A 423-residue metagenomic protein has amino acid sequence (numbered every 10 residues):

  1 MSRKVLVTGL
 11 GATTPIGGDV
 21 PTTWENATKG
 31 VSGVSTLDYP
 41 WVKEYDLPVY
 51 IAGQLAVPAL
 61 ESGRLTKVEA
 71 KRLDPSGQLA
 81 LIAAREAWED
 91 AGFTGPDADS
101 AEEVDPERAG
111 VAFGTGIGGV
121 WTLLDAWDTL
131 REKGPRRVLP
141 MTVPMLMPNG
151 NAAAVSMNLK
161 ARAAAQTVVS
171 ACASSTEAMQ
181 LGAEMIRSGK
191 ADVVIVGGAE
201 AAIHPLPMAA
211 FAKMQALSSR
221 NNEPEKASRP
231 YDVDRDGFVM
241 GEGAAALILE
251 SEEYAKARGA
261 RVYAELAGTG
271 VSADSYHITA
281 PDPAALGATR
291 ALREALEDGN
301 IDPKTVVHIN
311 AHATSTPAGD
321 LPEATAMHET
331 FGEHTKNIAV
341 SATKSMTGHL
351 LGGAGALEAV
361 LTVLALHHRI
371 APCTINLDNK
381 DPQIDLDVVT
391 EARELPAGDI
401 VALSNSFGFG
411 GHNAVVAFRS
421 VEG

Functional and structural regions predicted by a protein language model:
M1-E69, A91, E253-E265, V360-T374 (+1 more regions): ACP-dependent fatty acid/polyketide chain-elongation machinery
M1-S2, T36-I82, W88, I117-L181 (+3 more regions): Conserved catalytic cysteine-centered active-site region of acyl-thioester-dependent Claisen-condensing enzymes
K4-T8, S35, N222-G299, V307-H308 (+1 more regions): Condensing-enzyme catalytic core mediating Claisen C-C bond formation in acyl metabolism
G9, A27, A84, V111 (+10 more regions): Conserved small-residue
E44-Q54, T122, A201-S228, G270-R290 (+3 more regions): Active-site-adjacent elements of ketosynthase-type condensing enzymes
L79-A91, N151, A178, E250-E252 (+4 more regions): Short, well-ordered amphipathic alpha-helical segments that serve as non-catalytic structural scaffolds within diverse
A87-D105, Y254-V262, A291-H308, T330-H334: Phosphate/pyrophosphate-binding loops at sites that engage ATP/ADP/AMP, CoA/4′-phosphopantetheine, polyphosphate
K133-L139, Q180, E184, V193 (+3 more regions): Glycine-/small-residue-rich "gating" segment that lines the acyl/pantetheine channel and substrate pocket
